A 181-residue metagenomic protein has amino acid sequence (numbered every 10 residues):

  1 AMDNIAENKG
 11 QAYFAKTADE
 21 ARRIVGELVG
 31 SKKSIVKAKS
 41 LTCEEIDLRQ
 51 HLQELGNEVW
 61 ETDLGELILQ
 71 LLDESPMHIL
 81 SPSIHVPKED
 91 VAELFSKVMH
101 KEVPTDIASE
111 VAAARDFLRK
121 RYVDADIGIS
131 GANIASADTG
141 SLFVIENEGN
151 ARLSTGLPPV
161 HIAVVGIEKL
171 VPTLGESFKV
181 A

Functional and structural regions predicted by a protein language model:
A1-A181: The feature marks the mature, well-folded catalytic cores of soluble enzymes
